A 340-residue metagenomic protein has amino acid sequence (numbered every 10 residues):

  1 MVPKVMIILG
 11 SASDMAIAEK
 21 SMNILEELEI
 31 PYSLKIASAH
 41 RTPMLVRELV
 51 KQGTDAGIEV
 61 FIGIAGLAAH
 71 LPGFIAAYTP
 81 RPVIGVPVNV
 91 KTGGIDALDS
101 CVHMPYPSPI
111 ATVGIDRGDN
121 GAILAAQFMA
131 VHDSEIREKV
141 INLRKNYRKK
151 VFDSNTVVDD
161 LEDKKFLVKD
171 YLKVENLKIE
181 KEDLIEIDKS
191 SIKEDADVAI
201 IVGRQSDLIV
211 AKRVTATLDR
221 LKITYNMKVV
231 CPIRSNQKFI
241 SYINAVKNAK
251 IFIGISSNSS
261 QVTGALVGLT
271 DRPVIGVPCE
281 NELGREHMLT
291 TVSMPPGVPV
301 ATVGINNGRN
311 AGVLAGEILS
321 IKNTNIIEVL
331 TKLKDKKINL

Functional and structural regions predicted by a protein language model:
V2-K4, L28-P31, A56-E59, T79-P82 (+6 more regions): Short coil/turn connectors at secondary-structure junctions
V2-R41, S190-R234: Glycine-rich phosphate/diphosphate-binding loop of Rossmann-like nucleotide-binding domains
P3, L9-A16, K20-S21, G94-A196 (+2 more regions): C-terminal binding/interaction regions
D14-E19, T42-L45, A65-F74, G93-I95 (+6 more regions): Short glycine/serine/threonine-rich phosphate/pyrophosphate-binding segments that cradle anionic phosphate groups
S21-E27, V50-K51, A77-P80, Q127-M129 (+4 more regions): Short, solvent-exposed amphipathic alpha-helical segments in soluble enzyme and RNA/protein-processing domains
K35-A39, I64-A65, V86-P87, V113-G114 (+4 more regions): Glycine- and other small-residue-rich loops at beta-strand/loop junctions that grip anionic moieties
M44, E48-P87, Q237-P278: Glycine-rich phosphate-binding loop
V88-T92, C279-E282: Short, acidic/turn-prone active-site loops that include or flank metal/cofactor- and phosphate-binding residues
